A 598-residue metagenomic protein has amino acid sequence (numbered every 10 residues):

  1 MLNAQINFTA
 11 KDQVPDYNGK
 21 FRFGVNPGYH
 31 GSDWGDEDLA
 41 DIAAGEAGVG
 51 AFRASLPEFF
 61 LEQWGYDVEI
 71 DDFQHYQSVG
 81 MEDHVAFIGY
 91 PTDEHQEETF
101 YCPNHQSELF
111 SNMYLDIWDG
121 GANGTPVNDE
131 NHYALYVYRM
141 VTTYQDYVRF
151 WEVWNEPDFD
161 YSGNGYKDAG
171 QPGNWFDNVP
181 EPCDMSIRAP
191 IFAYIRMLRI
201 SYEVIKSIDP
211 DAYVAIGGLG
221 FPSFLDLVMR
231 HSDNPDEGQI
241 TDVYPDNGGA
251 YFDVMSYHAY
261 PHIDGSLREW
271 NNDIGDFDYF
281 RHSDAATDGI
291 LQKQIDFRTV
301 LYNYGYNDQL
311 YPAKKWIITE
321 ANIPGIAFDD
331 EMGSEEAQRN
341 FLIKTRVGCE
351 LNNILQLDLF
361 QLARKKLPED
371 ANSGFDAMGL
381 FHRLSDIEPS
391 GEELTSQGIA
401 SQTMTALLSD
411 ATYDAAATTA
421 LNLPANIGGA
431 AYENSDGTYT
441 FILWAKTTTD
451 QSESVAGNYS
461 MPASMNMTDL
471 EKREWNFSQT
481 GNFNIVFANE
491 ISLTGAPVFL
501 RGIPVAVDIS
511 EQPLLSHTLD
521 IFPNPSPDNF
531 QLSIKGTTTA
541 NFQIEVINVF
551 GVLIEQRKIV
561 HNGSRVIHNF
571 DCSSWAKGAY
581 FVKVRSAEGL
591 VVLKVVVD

Functional and structural regions predicted by a protein language model:
Q5-V141, Q145, E152-V153, D158-I187 (+1 more regions): N-terminal substrate-binding region of glycoside hydrolase catalytic domains
F110-D158, G163, M185-I208, F224-V254 (+1 more regions): An active-site-proximal structural segment forming one wall of the substrate-binding cleft that immediately precedes
I191-R339, N352: Noncatalytic carbohydrate-binding groove/subsite architecture in carbohydrate-active enzymes
G325-Q402, A416-N422: Aromatic/acidic polysaccharide-binding cleft in carbohydrate-active enzymes
A420-N466: Carbohydrate-binding surface patches
S460-Q479: Solvent-exposed beta-hairpin/edge-strand motifs
G481-V507, G578: C-terminal beta-strand-rich structural cap/linker in extracellular carbohydrate-active enzymes
P513-D598: C-terminal outer-membrane/trafficking sorting elements
